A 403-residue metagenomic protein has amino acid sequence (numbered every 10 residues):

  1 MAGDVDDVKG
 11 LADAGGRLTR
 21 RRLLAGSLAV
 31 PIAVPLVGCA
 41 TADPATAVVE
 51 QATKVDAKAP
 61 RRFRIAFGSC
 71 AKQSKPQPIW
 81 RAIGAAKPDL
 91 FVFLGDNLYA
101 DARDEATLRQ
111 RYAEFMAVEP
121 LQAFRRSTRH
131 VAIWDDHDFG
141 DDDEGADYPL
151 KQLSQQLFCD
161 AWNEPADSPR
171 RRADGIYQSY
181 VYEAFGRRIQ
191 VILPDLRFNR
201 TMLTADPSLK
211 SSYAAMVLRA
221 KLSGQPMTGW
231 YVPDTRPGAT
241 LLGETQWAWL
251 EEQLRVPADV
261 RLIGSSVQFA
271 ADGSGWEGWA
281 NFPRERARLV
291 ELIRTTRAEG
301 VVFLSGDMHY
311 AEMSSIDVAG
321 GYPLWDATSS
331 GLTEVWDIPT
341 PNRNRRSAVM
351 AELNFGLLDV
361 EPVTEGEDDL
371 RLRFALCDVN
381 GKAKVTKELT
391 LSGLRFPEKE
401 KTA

Functional and structural regions predicted by a protein language model:
M1-L18, G26-V34: N-terminal secretory signal peptides
R20, A25, T41-A403: Metal-dependent phosphoester/phosphodiester hydrolase catalytic core
V37-G38: C-terminal motif of bacterial Sec signal peptides marking the signal peptidase cleavage site
